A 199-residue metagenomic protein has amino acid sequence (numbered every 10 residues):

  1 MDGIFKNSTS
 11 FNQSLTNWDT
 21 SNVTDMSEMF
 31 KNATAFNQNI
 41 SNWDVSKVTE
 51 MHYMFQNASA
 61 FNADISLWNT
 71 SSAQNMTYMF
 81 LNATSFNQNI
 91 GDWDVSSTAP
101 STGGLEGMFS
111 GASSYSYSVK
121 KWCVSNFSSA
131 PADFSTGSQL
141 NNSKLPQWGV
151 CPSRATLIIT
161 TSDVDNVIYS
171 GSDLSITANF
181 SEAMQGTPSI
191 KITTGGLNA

Functional and structural regions predicted by a protein language model:
D2-R154: Negatively charged
F127, S162, T187-I190: Generic beta-strand hydrophobic packing signal
F134-S135, N166-I168, F180: Cys/His-enriched low-complexity segments
Q147-V150, V164, G196: Serine/threonine-rich, repeat-prone extracellular segments and beta-strand-based repeat modules of secreted/surface
A155-Y169: Short, solvent-exposed loop/edge segments of extracellular or virion-exposed proteins
L174-A199: Short, surface-exposed alpha-helix to beta-strand junction/turn motifs within ectodomains of secreted and cell-envelope
